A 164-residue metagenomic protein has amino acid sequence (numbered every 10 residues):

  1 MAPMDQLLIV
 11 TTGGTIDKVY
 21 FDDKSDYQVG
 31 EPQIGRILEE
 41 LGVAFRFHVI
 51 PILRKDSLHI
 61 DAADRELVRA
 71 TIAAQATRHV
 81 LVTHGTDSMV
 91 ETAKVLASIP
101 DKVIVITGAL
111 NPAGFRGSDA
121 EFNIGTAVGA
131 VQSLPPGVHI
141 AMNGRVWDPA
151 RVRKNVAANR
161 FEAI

Functional and structural regions predicted by a protein language model:
A2-I164: Active-site histidine-anchored catalytic micro-motif
